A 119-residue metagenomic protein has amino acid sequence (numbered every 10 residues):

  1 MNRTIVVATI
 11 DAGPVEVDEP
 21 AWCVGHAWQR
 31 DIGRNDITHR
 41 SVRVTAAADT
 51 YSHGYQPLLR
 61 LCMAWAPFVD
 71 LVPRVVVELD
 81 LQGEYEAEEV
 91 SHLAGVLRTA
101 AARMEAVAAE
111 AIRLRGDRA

Functional and structural regions predicted by a protein language model:
M1-E84, E88-A119: Positively charged, low-complexity terminal tracts and the immediately adjacent first secondary-structure elements
